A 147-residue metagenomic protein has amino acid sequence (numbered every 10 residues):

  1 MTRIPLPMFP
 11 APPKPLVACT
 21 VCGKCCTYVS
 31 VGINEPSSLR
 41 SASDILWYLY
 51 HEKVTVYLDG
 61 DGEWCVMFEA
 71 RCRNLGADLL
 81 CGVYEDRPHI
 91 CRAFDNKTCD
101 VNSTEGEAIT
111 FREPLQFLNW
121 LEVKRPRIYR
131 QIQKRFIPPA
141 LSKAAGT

Functional and structural regions predicted by a protein language model:
M1-T147: Short loop/turn segments that flank or connect secondary-structure elements
